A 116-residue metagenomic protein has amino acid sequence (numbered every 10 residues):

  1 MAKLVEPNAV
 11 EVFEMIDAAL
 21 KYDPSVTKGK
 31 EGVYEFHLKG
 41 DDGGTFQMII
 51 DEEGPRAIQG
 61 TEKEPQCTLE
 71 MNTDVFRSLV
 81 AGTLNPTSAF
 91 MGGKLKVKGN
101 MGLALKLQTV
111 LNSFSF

Functional and structural regions predicted by a protein language model:
M1-F116: Feature captures hydrophobic
